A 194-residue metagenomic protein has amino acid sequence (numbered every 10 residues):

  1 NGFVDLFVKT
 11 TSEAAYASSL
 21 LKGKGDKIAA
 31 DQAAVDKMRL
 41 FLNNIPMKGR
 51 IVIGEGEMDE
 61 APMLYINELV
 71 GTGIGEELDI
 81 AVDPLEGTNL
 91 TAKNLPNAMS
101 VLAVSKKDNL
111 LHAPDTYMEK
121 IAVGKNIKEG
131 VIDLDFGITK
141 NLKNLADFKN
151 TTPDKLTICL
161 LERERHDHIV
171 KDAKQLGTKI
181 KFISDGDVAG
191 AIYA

Functional and structural regions predicted by a protein language model:
N1-A81, K143, K174: N-terminal subdomain of lithium-sensitive/metallo-dependent phosphomonoesterases centered on the IMPase/IPPase/PAP
N1-F3, A189-A194: Oxyanion/phosphate-interacting regions
V4-F7, T11, K27-V35, L134 (+4 more regions): Generic structural signal for well-ordered, non-membrane alpha-helical segments in soluble metabolic enzymes
N43-N44, L69-G75, D83, T91-L95 (+3 more regions): Solvent-exposed alpha-helices and their adjacent loops that cap or buttress functional pockets in soluble metabolic
I51-E55, I80-V82, T91-K93, H112-A113 (+3 more regions): General beta-strand structural signal in soluble alpha/beta enzymes
G75-E86, L90-L111: DPxDG-like acidic metal-binding loop motif
V101, K106-I183: Acidic beta-strand-loop-alpha-helix segment within the catalytic core of divalent metal-dependent phosphate-processing
